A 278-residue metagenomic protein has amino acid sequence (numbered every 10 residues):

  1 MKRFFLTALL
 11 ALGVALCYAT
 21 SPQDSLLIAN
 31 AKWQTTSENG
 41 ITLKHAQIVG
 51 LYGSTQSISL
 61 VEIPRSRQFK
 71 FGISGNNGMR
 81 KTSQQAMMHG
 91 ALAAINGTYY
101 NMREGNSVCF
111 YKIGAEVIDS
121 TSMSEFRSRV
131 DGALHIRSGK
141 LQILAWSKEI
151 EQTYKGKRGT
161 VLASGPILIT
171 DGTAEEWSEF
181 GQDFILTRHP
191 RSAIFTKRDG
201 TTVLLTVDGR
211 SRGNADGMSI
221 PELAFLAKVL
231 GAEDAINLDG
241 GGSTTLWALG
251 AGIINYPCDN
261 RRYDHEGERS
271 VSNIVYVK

Functional and structural regions predicted by a protein language model:
M1-S25: Bacterial Sec-dependent N-terminal signal peptides
T20-A133, Q142-I143: Zymogen propeptides
P64-S66, H135-Q142, T170-G172, T196-G200 (+1 more regions): Short acidic-glycine loop/turn motifs at beta-strand connectors
S74-M79, K148-Q152, V207-R212: Short, solvent-exposed aromatic-acidic interface loops
H89-L92, G139, T173, D199-T202 (+1 more regions): Loop/turn elements at helix/coil->beta-strand transitions in domains of secreted/extracellular proteins
L92-N96, L134-H135, Q142, F195 (+2 more regions): Structural recognition of the beta-strand scaffold that forms the well-ordered cores of secreted hydrolase catalytic
Y100-I185: Active-site-adjacent helix-turn-beta-strand microarchitecture at beta-sheet edges that either contains or buttresses
G105-S128, E179-T196, T201-L230, S243-K278: Conserved, well-ordered active-site substructure
